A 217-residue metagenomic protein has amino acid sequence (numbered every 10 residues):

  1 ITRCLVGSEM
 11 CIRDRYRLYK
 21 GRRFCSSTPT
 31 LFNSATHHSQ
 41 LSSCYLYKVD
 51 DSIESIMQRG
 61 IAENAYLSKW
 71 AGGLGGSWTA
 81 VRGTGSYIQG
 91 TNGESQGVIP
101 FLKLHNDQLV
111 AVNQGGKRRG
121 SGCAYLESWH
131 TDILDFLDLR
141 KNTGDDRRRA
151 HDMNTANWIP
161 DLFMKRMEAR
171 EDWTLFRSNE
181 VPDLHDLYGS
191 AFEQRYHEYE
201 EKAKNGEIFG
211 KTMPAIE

Functional and structural regions predicted by a protein language model:
I1-G7, C11-I12: Single conserved hydrophobic/aromatic residue that forms the stacking wall/gate of nucleotide- or nucleobase-binding
C4, L18, Y66-L67: Alpha-helical scaffold elements within enzyme catalytic domains, especially in hydrolases
V6, R23-S26, G72: Sequence-pattern detector for short linear motifs and compositional/periodic biases rather than a specific fold
S8, T30-A35, C44-I53: Asp/Glu-centered strand-loop micro-motifs enriched in Gly/Pro and often flanked by an aromatic residue
R13-R17, D186-Y188: Short secondary-structure boundary segments
D14, K20-S43: N-terminal flexible segment immediately upstream of the FAD-binding catalytic core in FAD-dependent oxidoreductases
S42-E217: Active-site cavity-forming subdomains of large catalytic enzyme subunits
